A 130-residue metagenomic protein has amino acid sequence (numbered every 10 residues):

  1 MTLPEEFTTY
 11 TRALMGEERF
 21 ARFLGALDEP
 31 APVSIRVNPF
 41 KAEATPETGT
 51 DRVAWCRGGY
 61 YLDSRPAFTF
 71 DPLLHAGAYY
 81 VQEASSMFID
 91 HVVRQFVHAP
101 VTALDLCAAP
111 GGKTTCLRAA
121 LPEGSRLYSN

Functional and structural regions predicted by a protein language model:
M1-N130: SAM-dependent transferase fold signal centered on methyltransferase-like domains, encompassing both Class I
